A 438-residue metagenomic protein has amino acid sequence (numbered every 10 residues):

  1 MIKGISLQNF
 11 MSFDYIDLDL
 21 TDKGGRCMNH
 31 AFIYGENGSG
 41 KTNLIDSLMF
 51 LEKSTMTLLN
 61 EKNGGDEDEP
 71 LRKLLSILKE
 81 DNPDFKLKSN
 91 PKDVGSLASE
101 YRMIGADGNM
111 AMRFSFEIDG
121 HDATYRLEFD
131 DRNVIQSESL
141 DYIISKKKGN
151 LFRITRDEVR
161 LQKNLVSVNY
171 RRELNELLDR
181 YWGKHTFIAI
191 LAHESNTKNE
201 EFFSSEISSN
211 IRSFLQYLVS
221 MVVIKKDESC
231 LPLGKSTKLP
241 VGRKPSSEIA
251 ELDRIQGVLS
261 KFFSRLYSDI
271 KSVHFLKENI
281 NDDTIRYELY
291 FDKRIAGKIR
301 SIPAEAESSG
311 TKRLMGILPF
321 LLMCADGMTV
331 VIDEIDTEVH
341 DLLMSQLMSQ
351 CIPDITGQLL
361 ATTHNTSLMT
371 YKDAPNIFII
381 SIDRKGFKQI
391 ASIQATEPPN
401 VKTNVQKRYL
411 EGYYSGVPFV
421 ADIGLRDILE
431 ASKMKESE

Functional and structural regions predicted by a protein language model:
M1-L59, N63, R286-L425, K435-S437: Switch/communication elements of ASCE P-loop NTPase nucleotide-binding domains
F13, M28, D107-A111, D122 (+1 more regions): A general secondary-structure signal for short beta-strands and their flanking turns/coil in non-transmembrane regions
T21-K23, R126-V134, L276-I280, D383: Short beta-strand micro-motifs enriched in acidic
S47-D122: Conserved P-loop NTP-binding catalytic core
Y101-G108, K277-R286, D383-R384: Short, ordered beta-strand-loop transition motifs
A111-Y267: Electropositive, glycine-dotted interaction segments that contact anionic polymers or phosphate-rich ligands
P232-A304, F419-G424, I428-E438: Extended helical coiled-coil dimerization/tether regions that scaffold and oligomerize large DNA-maintenance assemblies
